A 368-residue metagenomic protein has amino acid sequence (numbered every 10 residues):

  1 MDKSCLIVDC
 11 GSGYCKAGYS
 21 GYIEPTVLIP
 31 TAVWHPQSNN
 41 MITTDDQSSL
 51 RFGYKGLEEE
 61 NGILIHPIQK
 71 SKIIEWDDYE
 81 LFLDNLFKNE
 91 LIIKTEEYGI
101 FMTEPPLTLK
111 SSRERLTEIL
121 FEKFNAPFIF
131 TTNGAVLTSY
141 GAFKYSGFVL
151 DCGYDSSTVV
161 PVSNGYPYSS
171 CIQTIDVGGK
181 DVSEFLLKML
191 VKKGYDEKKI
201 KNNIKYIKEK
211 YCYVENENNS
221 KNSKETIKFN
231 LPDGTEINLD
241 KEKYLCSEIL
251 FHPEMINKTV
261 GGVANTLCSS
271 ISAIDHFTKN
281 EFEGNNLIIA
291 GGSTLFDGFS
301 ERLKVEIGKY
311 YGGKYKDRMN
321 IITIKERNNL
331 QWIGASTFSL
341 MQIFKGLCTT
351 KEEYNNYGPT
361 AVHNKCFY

Functional and structural regions predicted by a protein language model:
M1-C5, S112, K123, P127-L150 (+3 more regions): Conserved phosphate-binding catalytic cores of ATP/NTP-utilizing and phosphoryl-transfer enzymes
C5-I119, F128, T158, S169-I172: Conserved phosphate-binding loops in N-terminal lobes of ATP-dependent enzymes of the actin/Hsp70/sugar-kinase
I7-Y14, A142-K144, V149-S157, V162-Y166 (+5 more regions): A short acidic Gly-Thr/Ser loop motif
G11, K16, W34, I65 (+15 more regions): Amphipathic alpha-helical interaction motifs in eukaryotic regulatory proteins
S12-G13, Y22, S38, P106-T108 (+8 more regions): Conserved beta-strand elements of beta-rich interaction domains across eukaryotes, especially beta-propellers
S20, S38, K88-I92, F121 (+13 more regions): Short amphipathic alpha-helices and their capping/turn residues within compact interaction modules
Q69-W76, F121, T138-Y140, N216-Y368: Helical "lid/coupling" subdomains associated with nucleotide-phosphate turnover
S163-T259: Phosphate-binding glycine-rich/basic clefts of nucleotide- and phosphate-handling proteins, predominantly
